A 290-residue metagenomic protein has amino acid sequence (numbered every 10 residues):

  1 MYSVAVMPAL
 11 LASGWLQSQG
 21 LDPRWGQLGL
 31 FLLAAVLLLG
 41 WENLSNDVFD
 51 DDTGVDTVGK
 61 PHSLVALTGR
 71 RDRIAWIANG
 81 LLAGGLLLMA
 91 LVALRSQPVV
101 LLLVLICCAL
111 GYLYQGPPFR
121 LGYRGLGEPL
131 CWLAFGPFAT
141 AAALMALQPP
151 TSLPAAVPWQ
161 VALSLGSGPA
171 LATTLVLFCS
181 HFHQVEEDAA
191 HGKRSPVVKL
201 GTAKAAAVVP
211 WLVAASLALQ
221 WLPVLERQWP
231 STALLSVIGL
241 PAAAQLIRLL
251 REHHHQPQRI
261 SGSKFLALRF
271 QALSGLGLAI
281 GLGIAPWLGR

Functional and structural regions predicted by a protein language model:
M1-L30, F119-G127, C131-A134, P149: Topogenic membrane-insertion module of multi-pass membrane proteins
S3-A12, S63, P129-L144, V198-T202 (+1 more regions): Small-residue-rich segments of transmembrane alpha-helices in multi-pass membrane proteins, especially helix faces
L10, G20-S45, L101-Y112, A155-C179: Membrane-embedded alpha-helical segments that form the functional core of polytopic membrane enzymes, especially those
L37-G59, T174-V197: Acidic (Asp/Glu-rich) catalytic motifs at the cytosolic membrane interface
V58-S96, K193-W229, F265-S274: Multi-pass membrane catalytic core of lipid/isoprenoid biosynthesis enzymes
S63-L153: Intramembrane alpha-helical segments
C131-V185, H191, A203-A207: Functional transmembrane core segments of multi-pass inner-membrane proteins
L225-W287: Extended hydrophobic alpha-helices typical of membrane-associated regions
